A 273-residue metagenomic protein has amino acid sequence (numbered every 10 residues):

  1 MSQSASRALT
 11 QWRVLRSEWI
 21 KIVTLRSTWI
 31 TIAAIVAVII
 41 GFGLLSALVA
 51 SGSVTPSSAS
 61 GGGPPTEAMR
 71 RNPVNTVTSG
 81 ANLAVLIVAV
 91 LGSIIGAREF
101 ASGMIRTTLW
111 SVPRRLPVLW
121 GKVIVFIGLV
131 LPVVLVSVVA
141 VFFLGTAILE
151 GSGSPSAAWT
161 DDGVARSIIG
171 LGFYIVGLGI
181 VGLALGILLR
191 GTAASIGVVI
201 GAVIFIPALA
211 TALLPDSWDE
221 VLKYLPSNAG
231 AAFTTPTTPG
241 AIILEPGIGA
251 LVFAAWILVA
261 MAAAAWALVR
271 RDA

Functional and structural regions predicted by a protein language model:
S2-A8, T28, I32-I94, L119-L188 (+3 more regions): Secretory targeting signals
Q11-V23: A short amphipathic helical element positioned immediately N-terminal to and/or at the very start of a transmembrane
E18, V112-R114, L185, G191 (+1 more regions): Generic structural signal for small/hydrophobic residues in well-ordered secondary structure, especially within
K21, A97, T108-W110, G182 (+1 more regions): Helix-capping/transition residues at the boundaries of transmembrane alpha-helices and the short helical linkers
R26-W29, L116, A193-A194: Residues that define the loop-to-transmembrane-helix transition and helix capping in multi-pass membrane transporters
G41-L48, T192-S227: Transmembrane helix segments
A89-S111, R115-L116, V123: Transmembrane helix boundary and interhelical loop/hinge segments in multi-pass membrane proteins
A265-A273: Membrane-interface capping segments at transmembrane-helix boundaries
